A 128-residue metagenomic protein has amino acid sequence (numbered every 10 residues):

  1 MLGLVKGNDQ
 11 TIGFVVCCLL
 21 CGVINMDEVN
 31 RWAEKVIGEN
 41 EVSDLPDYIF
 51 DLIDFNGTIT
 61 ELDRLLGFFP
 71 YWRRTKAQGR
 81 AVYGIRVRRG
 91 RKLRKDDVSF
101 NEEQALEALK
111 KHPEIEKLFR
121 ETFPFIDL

Functional and structural regions predicted by a protein language model:
M1-L128: Acidic, Ser/Pro/Thr-rich low-complexity regulatory regions and the short amphipathic helical interaction modules they
